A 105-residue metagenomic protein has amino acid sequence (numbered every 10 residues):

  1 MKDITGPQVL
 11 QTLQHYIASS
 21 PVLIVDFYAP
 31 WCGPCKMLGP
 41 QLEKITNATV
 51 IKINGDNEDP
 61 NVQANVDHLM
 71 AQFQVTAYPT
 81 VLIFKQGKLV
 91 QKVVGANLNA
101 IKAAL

Functional and structural regions predicted by a protein language model:
K2-V22, D67: A short beta-strand-turn-helix
T5, V25, V94: Residue-level detector of conserved, well-ordered beta-strand and adjacent loop positions that form binding/recognition
P21, Y28-W31, A77: Short pre-active-site segment immediately N-terminal to redox-active cysteine/selenocysteine motifs in thiol-based
V22-L23, G87: A structure-centric feature marking long, well-folded core domains of fungal metabolic enzymes and membrane transporters
F27-Q41: Conserved redox-active cysteine motifs that mediate thiol-disulfide chemistry, especially di-cysteine Cys-X(1-2)-Cys
E43-Q91, G95-L105: Thioredoxin-like thiol-disulfide oxidoreductase module
